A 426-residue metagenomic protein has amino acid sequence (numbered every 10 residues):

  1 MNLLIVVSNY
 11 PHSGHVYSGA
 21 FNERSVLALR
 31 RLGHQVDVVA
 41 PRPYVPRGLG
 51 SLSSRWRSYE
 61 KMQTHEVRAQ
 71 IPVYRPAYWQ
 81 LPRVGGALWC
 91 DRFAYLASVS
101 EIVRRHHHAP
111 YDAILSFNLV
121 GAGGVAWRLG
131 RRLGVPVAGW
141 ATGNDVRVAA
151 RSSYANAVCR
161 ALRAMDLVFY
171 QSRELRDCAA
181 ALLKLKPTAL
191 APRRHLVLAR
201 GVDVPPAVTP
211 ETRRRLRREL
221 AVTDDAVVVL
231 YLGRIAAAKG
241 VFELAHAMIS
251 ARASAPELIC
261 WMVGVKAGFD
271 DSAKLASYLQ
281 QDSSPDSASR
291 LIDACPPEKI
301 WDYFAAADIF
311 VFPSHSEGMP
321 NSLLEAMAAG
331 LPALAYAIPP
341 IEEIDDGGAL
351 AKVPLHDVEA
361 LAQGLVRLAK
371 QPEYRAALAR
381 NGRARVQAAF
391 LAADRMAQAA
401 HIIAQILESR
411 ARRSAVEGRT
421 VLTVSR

Functional and structural regions predicted by a protein language model:
M1-K61, A411-R413, E417, V421-R426: N-terminal subdomain of nucleotide-sugar transferases
A20, G124, V227-S250, E359: A conserved mid-protein helix/loop that constitutes part of the nucleotide-sugar donor-binding site
Y44, V202, L232, I259-K274: Glycosyltransferase donor-sugar binding loop
A273-C295: Nucleotide-activated donor-binding/catalytic signature segment of Leloir-type glycosyltransferases, i.e., the conserved
C295, D302-A307: Short alpha-helical donor nucleotide-sugar binding micro-motif in glycosyltransferases
H315: Aromatic "clamp/platform" in nucleotide-sugar-dependent glycosyltransferases that forms part of the donor/acceptor
P332-A335, E342: Short hydrophobic beta-strand element within catalytic cores of glycosyltransferases and related nucleotide-activated
A337, G347-E359, R367-P372: Conserved acidic donor-binding segment of nucleotide-sugar-dependent glycosyltransferases
